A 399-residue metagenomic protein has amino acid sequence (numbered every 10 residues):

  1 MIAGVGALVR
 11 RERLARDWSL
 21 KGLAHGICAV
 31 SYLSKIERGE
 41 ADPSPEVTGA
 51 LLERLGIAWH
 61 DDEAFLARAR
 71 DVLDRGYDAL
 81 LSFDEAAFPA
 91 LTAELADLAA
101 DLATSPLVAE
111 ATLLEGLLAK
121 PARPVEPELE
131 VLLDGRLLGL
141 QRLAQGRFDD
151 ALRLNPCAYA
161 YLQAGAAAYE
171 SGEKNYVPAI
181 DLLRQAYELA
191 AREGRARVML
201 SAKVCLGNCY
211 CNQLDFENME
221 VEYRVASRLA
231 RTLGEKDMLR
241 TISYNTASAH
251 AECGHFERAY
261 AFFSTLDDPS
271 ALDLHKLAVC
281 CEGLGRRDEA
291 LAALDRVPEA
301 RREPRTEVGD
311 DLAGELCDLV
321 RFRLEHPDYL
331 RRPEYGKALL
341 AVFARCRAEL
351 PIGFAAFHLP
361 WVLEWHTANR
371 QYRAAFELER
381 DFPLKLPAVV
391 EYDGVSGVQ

Functional and structural regions predicted by a protein language model:
M1-A15: A short, Lys/Arg-rich alpha-helix, primarily the initiator
R16, S82, Q145, S171-E173 (+8 more regions): Structural motif corresponding to the intra-repeat A-B loop/turn of tetratricopeptide repeats
R16-K35: Short alpha-helical DNA-recognition segment
S44-D61: DNA major-groove recognition helix of helix-turn-helix/homeodomain DNA-binding modules
R70, E110, L133, L140 (+7 more regions): Residue register of alpha-helical TPR repeats
A79, T112, A119, R142 (+9 more regions): Residue at a conserved register position within TPR or TPR-like alpha-solenoid repeats
T92-A100, P127, L152-R153, I180 (+6 more regions): Amphipathic alpha-helical segments of tetratricopeptide repeats
